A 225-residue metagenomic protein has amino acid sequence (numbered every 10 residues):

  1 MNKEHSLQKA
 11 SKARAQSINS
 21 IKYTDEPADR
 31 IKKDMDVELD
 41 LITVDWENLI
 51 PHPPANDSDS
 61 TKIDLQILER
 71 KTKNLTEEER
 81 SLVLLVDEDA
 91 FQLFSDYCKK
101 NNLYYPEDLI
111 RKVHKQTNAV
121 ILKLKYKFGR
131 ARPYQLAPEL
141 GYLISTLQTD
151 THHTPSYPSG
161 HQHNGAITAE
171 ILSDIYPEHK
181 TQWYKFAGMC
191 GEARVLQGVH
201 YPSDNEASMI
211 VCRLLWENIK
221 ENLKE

Functional and structural regions predicted by a protein language model:
N2-Q197, N218: Hydrophobic alpha-helical bundle signature of multipass membrane enzymes
H161-G165, G198-E225: Alpha-helical transmembrane segments that form the membrane-embedded catalytic/substrate-binding core of multi-pass
